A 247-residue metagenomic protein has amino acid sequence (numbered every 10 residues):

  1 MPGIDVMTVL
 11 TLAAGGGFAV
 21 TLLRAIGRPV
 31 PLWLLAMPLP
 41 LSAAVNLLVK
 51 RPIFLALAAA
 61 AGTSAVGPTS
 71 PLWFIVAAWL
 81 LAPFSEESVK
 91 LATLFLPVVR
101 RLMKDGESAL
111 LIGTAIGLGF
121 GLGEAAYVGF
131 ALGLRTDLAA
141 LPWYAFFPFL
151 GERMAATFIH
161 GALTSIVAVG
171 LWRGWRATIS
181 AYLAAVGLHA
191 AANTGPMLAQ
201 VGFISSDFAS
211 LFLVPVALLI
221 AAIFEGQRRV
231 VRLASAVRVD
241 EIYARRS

Functional and structural regions predicted by a protein language model:
M1-S247: Hydrophobic alpha-helical segments at protein termini of multi-pass membrane proteins
